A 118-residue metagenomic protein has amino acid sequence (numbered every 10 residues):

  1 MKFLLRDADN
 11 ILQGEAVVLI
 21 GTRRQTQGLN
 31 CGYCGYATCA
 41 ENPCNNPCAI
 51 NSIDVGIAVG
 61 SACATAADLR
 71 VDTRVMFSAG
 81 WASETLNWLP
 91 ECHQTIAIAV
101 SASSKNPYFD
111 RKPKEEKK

Functional and structural regions predicted by a protein language model:
M1-K118: Acidic, surface-exposed loops and disordered segments
